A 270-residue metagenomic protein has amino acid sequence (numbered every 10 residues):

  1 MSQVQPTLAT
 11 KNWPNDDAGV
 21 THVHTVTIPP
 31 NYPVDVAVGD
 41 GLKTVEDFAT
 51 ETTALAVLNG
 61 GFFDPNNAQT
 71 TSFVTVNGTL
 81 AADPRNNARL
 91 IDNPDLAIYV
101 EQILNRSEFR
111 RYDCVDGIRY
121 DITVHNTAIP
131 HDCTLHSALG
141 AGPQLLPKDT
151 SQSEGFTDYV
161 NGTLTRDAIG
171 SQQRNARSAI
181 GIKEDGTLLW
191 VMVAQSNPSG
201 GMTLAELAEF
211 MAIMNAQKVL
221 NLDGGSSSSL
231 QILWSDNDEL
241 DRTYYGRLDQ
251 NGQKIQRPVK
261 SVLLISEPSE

Functional and structural regions predicted by a protein language model:
M1-R119: Zymogen propeptides
V20, I103, L139, R174-A176 (+1 more regions): Residues that act as N-cap/strand-start positions at coil-to-secondary-structure junctions
I28-P30, R110-D121, K148-D149, I182-G186 (+2 more regions): Short acidic-glycine loop/turn motifs at beta-strand connectors
V38-K43, H125-P130, V193-N197: Short, solvent-exposed aromatic-acidic interface loops
E46-D47, P130-L135, S199-A205: A short, polar/proline- and glycine-enriched secondary-structure boundary/capping micro-motif
N67-P94, T163-K218, S227-E270: Conserved, well-ordered active-site substructure
D92-Y159, T165: A substrate-binding/cap region within the structured catalytic cores of diverse enzymes
